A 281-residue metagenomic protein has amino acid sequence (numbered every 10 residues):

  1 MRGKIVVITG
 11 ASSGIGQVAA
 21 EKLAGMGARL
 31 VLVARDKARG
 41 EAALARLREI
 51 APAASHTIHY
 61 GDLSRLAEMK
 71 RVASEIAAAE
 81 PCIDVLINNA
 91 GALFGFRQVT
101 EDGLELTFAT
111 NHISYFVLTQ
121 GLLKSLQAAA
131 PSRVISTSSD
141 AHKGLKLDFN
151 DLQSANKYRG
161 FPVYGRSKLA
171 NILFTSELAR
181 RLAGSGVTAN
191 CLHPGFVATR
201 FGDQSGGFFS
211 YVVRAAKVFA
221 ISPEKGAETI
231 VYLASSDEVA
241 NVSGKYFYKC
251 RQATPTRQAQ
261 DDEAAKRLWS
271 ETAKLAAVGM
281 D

Functional and structural regions predicted by a protein language model:
M1-R200, L275-D281: Rossmann-fold NAD(P)H-dependent dehydrogenase/reductase core
T9, N156, G160, V212-A216 (+1 more regions): A short, mixed-charge helix-start or loop-turn motif at secondary-structure junctions
A20-A24, S210, R251-P255: A short small-residue
R39, G207-F208, V218, A264: Short acidic-hydrophobic sequence patches enriched in Asp/Glu that either
L147-L152, Q204-G207, Y246-F247: Short, flexible, mixed-charge acidic loops at enzyme active sites
S167, C191, R214-T254, Q260-K266 (+1 more regions): C-terminal helical subdomain
A198-R214: A glycine/serine/threonine-rich, flexible loop-to-helix segment that serves as the NAD(P) cofactor-binding "lid"
D203, Q258-A259: Short glycine/threonine-rich loop-to-helix capping motif typified by GTGT followed within a few residues by an Asp-Pro
